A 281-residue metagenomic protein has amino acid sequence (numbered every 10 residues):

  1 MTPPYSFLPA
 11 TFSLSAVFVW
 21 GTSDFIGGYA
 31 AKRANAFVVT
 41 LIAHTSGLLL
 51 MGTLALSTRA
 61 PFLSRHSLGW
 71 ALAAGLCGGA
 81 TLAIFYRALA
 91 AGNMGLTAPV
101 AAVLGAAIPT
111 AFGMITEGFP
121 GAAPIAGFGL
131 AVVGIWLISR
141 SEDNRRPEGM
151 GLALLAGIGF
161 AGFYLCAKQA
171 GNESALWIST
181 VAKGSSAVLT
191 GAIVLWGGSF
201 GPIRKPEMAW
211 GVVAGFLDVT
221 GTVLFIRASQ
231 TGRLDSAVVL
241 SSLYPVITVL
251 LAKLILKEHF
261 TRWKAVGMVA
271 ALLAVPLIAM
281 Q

Functional and structural regions predicted by a protein language model:
M1-V19, I26-G27, A31-A73, L82-G92 (+5 more regions): Membrane-interface interhelical linkers
T2, E148-T180: Selected transmembrane alpha-helices and immediately adjacent juxtamembrane segments of polytopic inner-membrane
L14, F18, L41-T45, L72-L76 (+8 more regions): Residue-level signature of the transmembrane alpha-helical core of multi-pass small-molecule transporters
A16, S23, A74, T81 (+11 more regions): Small-residue hotspots
V17, G21, F25, G52 (+10 more regions): Hydrophobic/small/kink-forming positions within alpha-helical transmembrane segments of polytopic membrane proteins
M51, A107-F112, P120-R140, W263-M280: Hydrophobic transmembrane alpha-helices of multi-pass small-molecule transport proteins
A60-S64, I115-G121, E142-R146, Q169-E173 (+2 more regions): Membrane-interface helix caps and helix-loop-helix hairpins in membrane proteins
A73-G79, Y86-V132, S179-S185, L234-L254: Specific alpha-helical transmembrane segments that line the substrate/conduction pathway and gating interfaces
